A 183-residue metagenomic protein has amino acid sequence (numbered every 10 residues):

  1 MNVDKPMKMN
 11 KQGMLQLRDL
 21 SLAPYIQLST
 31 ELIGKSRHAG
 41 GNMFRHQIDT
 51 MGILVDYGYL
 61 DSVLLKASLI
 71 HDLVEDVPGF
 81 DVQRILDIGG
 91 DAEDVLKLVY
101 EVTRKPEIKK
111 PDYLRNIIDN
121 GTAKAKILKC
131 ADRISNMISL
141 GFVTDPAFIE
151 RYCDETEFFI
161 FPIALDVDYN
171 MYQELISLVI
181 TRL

Functional and structural regions predicted by a protein language model:
N2-L183: Active-site helical microenvironments for divalent-metal-assisted chemistry
